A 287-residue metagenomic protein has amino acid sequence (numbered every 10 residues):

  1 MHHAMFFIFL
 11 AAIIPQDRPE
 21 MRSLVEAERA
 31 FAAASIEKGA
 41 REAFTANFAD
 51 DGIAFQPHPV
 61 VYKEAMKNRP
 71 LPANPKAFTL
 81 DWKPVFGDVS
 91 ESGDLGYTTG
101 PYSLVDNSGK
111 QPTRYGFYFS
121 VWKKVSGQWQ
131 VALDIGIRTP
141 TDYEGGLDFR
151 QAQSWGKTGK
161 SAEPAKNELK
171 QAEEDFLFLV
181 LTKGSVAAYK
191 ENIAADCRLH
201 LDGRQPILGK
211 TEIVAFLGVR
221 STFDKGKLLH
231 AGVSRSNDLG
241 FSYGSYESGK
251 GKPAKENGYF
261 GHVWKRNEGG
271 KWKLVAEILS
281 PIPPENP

Functional and structural regions predicted by a protein language model:
H3-I13: Sec-dependent N-terminal signal peptides
I14-D50, Q130-A132, T139-A187, E191: Short, low-complexity N-terminal intrinsically disordered segments enriched in polar/charged residues
R18-V25, G39-S92, T113, V186-N237 (+1 more regions): A solvent-exposed, acidic/Ser-Thr-rich amphipathic alpha-helical stretch
F31-A32, W82, L95-T99, F119-W122 (+5 more regions): Short, structured motif recognition centered on aromatic/hydrophobic residues
F48, H58, G100-Y102, Y118-S120 (+5 more regions): A mature extracytoplasmic/lumenal domain signature
M66-P70, P84-V89, Y102-L104, F117-K123 (+5 more regions): Hydrophobic/aromatic beta-strand elements that line small-molecule binding cavities or substrate pockets in beta-rich
T113-Q151, N257-P283: Short beta-strand edge/turn micro-motifs at domain boundaries
R220, V233, D238, S242-P287: Hydrophilic extracytoplasmic domains
